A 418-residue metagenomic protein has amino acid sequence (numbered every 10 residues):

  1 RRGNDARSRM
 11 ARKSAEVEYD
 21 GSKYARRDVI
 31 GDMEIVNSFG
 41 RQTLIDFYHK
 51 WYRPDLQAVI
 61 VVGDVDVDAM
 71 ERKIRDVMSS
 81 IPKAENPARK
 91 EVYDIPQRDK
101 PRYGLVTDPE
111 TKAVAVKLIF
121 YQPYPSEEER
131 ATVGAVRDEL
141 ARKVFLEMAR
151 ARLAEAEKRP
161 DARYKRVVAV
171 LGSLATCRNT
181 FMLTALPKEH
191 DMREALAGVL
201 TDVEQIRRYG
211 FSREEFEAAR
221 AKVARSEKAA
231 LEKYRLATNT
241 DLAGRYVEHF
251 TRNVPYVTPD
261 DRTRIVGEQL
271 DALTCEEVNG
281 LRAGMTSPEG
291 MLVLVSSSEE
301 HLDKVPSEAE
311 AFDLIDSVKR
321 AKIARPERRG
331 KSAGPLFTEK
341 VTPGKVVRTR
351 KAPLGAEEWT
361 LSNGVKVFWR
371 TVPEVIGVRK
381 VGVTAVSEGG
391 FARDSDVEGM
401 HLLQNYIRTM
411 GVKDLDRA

Functional and structural regions predicted by a protein language model:
R1, D66, E85-D99, A162-L171 (+3 more regions): Acidic/histidine-enriched alpha-helical segments
R1, V29-N37, L56-D64, R130-D138 (+5 more regions): Second-shell loop/turn segments in exported
R1-F47, P96, R102, L140 (+3 more regions): Acidic/histidine-enriched segments that form metal/cofactor-coordinating and catalytic pocket/exosite environments
S38-F47, A162-V170, E276-N279, A418: Short amphipathic beta-strand starts and helix->beta connectors
I45-D161, L196-L200, S297-A418: His/Glu-rich zincin catalytic helix
I119, L146-L186, R245: A structural supersecondary motif
A156, S173-E232, V254-P255, E268-A272 (+2 more regions): M16/insulysin-pitrilysin zinc metalloprotease superfamily fold
D271-K304: Extended, domain-scale alpha-helical bundle/helix-rich regions
